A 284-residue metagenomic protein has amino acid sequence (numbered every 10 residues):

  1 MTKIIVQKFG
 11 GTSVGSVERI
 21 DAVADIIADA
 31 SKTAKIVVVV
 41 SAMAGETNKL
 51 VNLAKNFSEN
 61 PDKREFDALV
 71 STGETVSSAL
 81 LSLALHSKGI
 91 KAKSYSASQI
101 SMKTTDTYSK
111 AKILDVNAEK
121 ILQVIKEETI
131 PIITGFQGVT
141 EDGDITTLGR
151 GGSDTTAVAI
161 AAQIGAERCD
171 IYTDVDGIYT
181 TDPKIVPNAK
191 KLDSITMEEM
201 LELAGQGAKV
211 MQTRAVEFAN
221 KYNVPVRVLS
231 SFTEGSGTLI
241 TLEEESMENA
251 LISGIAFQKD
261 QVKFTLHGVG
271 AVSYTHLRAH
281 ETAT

Functional and structural regions predicted by a protein language model:
M1-V216: Nucleotide/pyrophosphate-binding catalytic subdomain
E18, F136-Q137, S230-F232, E244 (+1 more regions): A broadly conserved detector of short glycine/acidic/proline-rich loop/turn motifs that flank catalytic sites and bind
V37-V38, M211-R214, P225-S231, L266: Flexible, glycine/charged-enriched surface loops at secondary-structure junctions
M43, V175-G177, Y222-V226, S230-G235 (+1 more regions): Glycine-rich beta-alpha junction loops
A219: Acidic-aromatic/histidine active-site loop/patch
G235-K263: Long, charged amphipathic helices and adjacent flexible linkers at domain junctions
H267-Y274: Short, surface-exposed ligand-recognition loops at beta-strand->loop->(often short) alpha-helix junctions that present
H276-A279, A283-T284: Single conserved hydrophobic/aromatic residue that forms the stacking wall/gate of nucleotide- or nucleobase-binding
